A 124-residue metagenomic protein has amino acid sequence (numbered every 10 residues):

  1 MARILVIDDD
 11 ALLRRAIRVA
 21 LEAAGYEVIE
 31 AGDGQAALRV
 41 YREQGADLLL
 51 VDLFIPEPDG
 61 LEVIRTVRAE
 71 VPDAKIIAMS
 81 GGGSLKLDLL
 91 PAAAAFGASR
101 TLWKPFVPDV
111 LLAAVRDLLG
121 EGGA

Functional and structural regions predicted by a protein language model:
R14, P56: The feature encodes the CheY-like receiver
R15-A23: Charged docking surfaces used in two-component/phosphorelay signaling
G25-G32, V40: Short hydrophobic/Thr-rich beta-strand motif most characteristic of the beta2 strand and flanking loop of CheY-like
D33-A36, D59-E62: Acidic catalytic/metal-coordinating carboxylates
D52: Active-site residues of response regulator receiver
E62, G83-L102, A113: Alpha4 helix (beta4-alpha4-beta5 surface) of REC/receiver domains from two-component response regulators
M79-G81: Hydrophobic/aromatic residues positioned on beta-strands within the core alpha/beta folds
F106-V115: C-terminal output helix
